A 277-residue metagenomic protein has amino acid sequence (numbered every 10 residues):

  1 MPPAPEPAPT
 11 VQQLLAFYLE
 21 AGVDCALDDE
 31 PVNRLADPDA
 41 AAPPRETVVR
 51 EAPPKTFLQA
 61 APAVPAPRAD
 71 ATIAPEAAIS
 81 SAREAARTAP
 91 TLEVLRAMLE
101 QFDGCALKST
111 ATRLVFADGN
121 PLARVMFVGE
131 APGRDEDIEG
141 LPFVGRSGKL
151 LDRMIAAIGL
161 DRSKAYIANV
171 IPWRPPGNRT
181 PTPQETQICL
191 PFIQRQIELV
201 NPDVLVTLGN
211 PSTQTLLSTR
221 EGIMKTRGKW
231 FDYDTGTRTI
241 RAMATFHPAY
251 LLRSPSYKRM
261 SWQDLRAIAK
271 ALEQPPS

Functional and structural regions predicted by a protein language model:
M1-L14, E20, C25: Conserved nucleotidyltransferase catalytic core and NTase-mimicking acidic/glycine-rich helix/loop elements in nucleic
F17, D24-C25, D29-A36, A40-S277: A polyanion-binding, active-site-adjacent surface
